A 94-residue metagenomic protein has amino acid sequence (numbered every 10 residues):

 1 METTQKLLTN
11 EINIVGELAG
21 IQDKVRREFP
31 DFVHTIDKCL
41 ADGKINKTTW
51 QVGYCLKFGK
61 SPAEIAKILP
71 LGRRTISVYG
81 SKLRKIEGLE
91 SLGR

Functional and structural regions predicted by a protein language model:
M1-E17: Histidine phosphotransfer helical core of two-component systems
G16-R94: Cytosolic nucleotide-binding catalytic cores of signal-transduction proteins
